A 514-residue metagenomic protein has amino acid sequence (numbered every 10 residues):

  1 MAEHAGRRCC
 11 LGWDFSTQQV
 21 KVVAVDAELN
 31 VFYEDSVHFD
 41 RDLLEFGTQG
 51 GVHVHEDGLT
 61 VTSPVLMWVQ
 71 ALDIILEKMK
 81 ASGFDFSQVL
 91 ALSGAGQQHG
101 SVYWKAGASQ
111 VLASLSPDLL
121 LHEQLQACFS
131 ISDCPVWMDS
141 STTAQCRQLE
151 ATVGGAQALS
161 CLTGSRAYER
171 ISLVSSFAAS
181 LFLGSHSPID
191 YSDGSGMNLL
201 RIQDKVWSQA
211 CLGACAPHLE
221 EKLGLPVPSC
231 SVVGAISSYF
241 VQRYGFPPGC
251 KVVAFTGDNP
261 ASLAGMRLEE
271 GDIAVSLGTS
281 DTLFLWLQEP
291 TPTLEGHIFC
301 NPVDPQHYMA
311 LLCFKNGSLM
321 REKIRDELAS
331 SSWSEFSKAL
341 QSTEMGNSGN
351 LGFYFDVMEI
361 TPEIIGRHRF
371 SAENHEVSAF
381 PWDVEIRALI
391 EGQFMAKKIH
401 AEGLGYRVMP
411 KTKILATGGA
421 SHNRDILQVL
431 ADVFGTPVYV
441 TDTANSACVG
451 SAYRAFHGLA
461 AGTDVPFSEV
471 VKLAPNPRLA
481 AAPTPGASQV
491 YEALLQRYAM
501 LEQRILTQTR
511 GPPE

Functional and structural regions predicted by a protein language model:
M1-E123, V241-K251, A431-V438, V465-V470 (+1 more regions): N-terminal glycine/serine-rich phosphate-binding loop of ATP-dependent small-molecule kinases, especially carbohydrate
A2-A5, L11-G12, K21-A27, F86 (+5 more regions): Active-site core segments that coordinate phosphate-bearing ligands/cofactors across diverse enzyme families
S36, C134-P135, P226, V252 (+2 more regions): Conserved beta-strand scaffold positions in the cores of enzyme catalytic domains, especially in NTP/NDP-utilizing
V37-F39, W137, I298: A generic structural motif
L59, M79-P135, L162-R166, A179-R201 (+1 more regions): Short beta-strand-loop/turn "lid" adjacent to the catalytic site in phosphate-handling enzymes
W68, Q88, Q97-G100, S130-D133 (+4 more regions): Generic hydrophobic, aliphatic-rich segments that mediate packing or membrane embedding
A216-P228: A conserved helix-loop-beta module that forms one wall/lid of the active-site cleft in ATP-utilizing catalytic domains
